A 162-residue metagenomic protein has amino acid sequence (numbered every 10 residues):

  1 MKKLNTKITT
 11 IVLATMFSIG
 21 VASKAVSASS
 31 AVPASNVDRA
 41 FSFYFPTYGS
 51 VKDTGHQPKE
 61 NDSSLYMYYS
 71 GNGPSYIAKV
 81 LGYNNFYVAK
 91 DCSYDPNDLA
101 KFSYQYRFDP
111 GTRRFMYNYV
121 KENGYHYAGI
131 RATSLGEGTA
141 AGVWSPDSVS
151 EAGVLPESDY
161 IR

Functional and structural regions predicted by a protein language model:
M1-P58: N-terminal prepro-regions of secreted/extracellular proteins
V51-P58, S103-N123: Beta-sandwich interaction modules
P58-Y66: Extended extracellular/luminal ectodomain segments enriched in beta-structured repeat modules
P74-Y94: Short, surface-exposed beta-strand/strand-loop-strand elements in extracellular ectodomains
K90-D109: Solvent-exposed serine/threonine-rich low-complexity stretches and specific carbohydrate-binding patches
N123-L135: Short, aromatic- and glycine-rich surface loops/edge beta-strands on solvent-exposed regions
L135-A141: Short acidic/polar inter-strand loop motif in beta-rich domains
G142-R162: Short, low-complexity, Pro/Ser/Thr/Gly-rich segments in the mature regions of secreted, periplasmic
